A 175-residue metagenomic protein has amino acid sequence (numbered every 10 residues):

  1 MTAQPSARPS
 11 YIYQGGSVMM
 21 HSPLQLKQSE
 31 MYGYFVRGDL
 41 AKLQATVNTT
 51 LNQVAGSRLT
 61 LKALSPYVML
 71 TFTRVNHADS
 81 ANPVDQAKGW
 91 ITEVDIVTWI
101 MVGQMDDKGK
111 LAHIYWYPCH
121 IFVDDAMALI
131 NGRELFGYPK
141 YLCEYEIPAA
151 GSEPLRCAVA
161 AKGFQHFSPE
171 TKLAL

Functional and structural regions predicted by a protein language model:
M1-P83, T92: Hydrophobic, proline/glycine-rich low-complexity stretches
G33-V36, I100, T171: Short beta-strand element of the conserved SAM-dependent methyltransferase core
R74-F122, M127: Hydrophobic/aromatic-rich structural module bridging two neighboring secondary-structure elements via a short loop
Q104-L175: Internal, well-folded beta-alpha domain core
